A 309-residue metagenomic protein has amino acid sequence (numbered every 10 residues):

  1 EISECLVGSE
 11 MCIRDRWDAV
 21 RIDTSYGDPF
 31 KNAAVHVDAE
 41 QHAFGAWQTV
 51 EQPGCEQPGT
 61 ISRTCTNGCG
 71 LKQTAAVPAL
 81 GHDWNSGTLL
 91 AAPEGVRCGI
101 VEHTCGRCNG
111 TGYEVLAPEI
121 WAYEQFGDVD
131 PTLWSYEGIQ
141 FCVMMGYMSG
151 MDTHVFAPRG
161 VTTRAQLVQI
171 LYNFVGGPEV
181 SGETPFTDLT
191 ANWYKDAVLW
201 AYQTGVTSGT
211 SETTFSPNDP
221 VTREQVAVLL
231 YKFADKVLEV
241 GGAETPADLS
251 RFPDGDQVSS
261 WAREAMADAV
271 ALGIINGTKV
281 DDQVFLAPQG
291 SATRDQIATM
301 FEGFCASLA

Functional and structural regions predicted by a protein language model:
E1-I13: Short, small-residue-biased leader/transition segments that mark boundaries at the very start of proteins
R14-W17, R21-D23, D28, H36-W121: Extracellular modular ligand-binding repeats in secreted and cell-surface proteins
A117-Y136, S149-D196, T207-E224, K232-R263 (+2 more regions): Feature responds to low-complexity, polar/acidic, surface-exposed segments characteristic of secreted/exported proteins
Q140-M148: Mature N-terminal segment immediately following signal peptide/propeptide cleavage in secreted/periplasmic
V143, Y202-Q203, M266, V270: Alpha-helix C-terminal capping/helix-coil junction sites
G146, G205, G273: Phosphate/pyrophosphate-binding loop motifs in nucleotide- or prenyl diphosphate-using proteins
S259-L272, A298: Alpha-helical membrane segments in multi-pass integral membrane proteins
